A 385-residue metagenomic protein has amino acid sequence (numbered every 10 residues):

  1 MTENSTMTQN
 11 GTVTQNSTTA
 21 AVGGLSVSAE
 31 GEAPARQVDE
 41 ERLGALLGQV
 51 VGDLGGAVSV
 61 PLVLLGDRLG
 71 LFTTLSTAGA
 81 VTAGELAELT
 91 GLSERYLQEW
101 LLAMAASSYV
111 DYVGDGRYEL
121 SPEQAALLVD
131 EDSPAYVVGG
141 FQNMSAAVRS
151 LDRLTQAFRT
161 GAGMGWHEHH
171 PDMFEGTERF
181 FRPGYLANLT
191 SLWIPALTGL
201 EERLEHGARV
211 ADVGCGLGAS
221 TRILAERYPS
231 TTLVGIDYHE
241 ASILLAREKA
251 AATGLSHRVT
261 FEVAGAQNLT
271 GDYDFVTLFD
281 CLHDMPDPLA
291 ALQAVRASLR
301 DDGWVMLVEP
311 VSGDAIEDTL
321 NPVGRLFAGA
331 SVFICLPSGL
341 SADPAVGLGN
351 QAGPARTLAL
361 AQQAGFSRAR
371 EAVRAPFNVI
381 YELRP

Functional and structural regions predicted by a protein language model:
M1-P61: N-terminal leader segment of winged-helix/HTH proteins
Q37, E41, Q49-R68, T73-T74 (+3 more regions): Conserved Class I S-adenosyl-L-methionine-dependent methyltransferase catalytic core
A83-L89: A short acidic, leucine-rich amphipathic alpha-helix
A147-H283, P288-A290: Conserved adenosyl
R209, G303-W304: Short glycine-centered segments of the SAM/dcSAM-binding site in methyltransferase folds
L289-D301: A short glycine-rich, Lys/Arg-flanked "PGG" loop and its adjoining helix->strand segment in the class I
V308-Q363: C-terminal alpha-helical "lid/dimerization" subdomain adjacent to the S-adenosyl-L-methionine
G365-P385: Core SAM-dependent methyltransferase catalytic element
